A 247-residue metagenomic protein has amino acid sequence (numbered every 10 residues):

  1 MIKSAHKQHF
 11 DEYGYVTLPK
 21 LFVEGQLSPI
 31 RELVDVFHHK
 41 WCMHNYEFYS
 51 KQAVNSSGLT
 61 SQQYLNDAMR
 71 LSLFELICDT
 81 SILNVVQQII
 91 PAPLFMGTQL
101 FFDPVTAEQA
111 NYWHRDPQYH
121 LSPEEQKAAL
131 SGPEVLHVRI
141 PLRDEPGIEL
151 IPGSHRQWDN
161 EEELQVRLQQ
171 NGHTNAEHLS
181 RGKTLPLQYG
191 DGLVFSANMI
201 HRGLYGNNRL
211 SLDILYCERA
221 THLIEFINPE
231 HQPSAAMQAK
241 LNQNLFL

Functional and structural regions predicted by a protein language model:
M1-E12, P19-E125, A235: Non-heme Fe(II)-dependent double-stranded beta-helix
L27-S28, D103-Q109, G147, D159 (+2 more regions): Short catalytic/ligand-binding loop motif for oxyanion handling, primarily in non-cytosolic enzymes, centered on
Y46-E47, K51, G192, N198-L247: Non-heme Fe(II)/2-oxoglutarate
G97, V135-H137, S211: Broad gene-expression machinery/nucleic-acid interaction feature
Q109-R115, S122-E125, G147-S154, D159-E163 (+1 more regions): A short secondary-structure junction signal
P117-Q126, Q170-G172, E177-H178: Active-site glycine-rich loop that binds ribose-phosphate moieties when present
P123-G147, P186-L187, L215-R219: Short, conserved beta-strand element in jelly-roll/cupin
R143-I200, T221, A236-M237: Double-stranded beta-helix
